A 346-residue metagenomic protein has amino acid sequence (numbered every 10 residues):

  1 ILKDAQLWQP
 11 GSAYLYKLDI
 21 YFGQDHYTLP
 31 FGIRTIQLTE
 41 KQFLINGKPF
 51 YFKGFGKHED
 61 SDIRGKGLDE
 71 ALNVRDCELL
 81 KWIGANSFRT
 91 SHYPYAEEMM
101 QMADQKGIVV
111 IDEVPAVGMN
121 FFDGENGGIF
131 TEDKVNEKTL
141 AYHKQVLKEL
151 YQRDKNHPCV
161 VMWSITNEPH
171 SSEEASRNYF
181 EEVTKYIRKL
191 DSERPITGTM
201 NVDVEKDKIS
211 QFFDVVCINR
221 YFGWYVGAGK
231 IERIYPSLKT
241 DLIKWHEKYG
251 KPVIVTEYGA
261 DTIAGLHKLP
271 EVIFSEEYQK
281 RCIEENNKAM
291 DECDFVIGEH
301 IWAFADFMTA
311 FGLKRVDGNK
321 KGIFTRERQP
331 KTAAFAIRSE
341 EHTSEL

Functional and structural regions predicted by a protein language model:
I1-V110, V146, Q152, V161-M162 (+4 more regions): Secreted/periplasmic carbohydrate-active enzymes, especially glycoside hydrolases
G32-Q37, F55-E59, R89-M99, E113-F122 (+4 more regions): Short, solvent-exposed turn/loop segments enriched in Gly/Ser/Thr/Pro and often Arg
K53, G118-K148, E181: Active-site-adjacent "subsite" loops/lids of carbohydrate-active enzymes
E59-G67, G127-G128, E132-K134, Y225-I231: Acidic/histidine-rich helix-loop elements that form or flank divalent-metal/phosphate-binding sites at the catalytic
R64, D112, V117-G127, Y225 (+2 more regions): Short acidic/His/Gly/Ser-rich catalytic and metal-binding motifs that mark active-site loops of diverse hydrolases
G107-V109, P115, R194-P195, P252: Proline-centered loop/turn at the N-terminus of a beta-strand
K144, C159-W163, N178, E182-K189 (+2 more regions): Substrate-binding clefts and catalytic carboxylate motifs of secreted carbohydrate-active enzymes
V146-E174, A303: Active-site groove signature of glycoside hydrolases
